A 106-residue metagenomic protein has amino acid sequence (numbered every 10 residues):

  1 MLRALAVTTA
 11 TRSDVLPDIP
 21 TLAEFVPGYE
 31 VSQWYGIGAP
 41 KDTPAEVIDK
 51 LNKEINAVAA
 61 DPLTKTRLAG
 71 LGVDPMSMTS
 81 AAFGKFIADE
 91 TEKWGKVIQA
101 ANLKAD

Functional and structural regions predicted by a protein language model:
M1-D106: Conserved, function-defining micro-sites of small-solute handling proteins
